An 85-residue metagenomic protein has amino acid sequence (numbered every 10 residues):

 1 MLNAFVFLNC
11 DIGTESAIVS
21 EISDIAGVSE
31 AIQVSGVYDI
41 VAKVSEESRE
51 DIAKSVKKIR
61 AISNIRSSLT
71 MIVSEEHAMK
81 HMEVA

Functional and structural regions predicted by a protein language model:
M1-A85: A compositional/biophysical signature of low hydrophobicity enriched in polar/charged and small residues
